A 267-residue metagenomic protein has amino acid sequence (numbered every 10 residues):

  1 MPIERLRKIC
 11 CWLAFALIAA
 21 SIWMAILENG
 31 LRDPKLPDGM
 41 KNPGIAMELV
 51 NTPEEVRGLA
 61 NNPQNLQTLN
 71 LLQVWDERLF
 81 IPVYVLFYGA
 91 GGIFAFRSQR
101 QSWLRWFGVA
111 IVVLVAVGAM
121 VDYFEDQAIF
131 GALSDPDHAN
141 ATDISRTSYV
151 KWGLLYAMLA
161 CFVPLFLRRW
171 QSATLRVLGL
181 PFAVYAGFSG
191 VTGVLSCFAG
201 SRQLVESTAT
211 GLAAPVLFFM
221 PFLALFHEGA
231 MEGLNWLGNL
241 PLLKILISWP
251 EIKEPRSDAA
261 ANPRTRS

Functional and structural regions predicted by a protein language model:
L6-M40: N-terminal signal-anchor transmembrane alpha helix
C11, I93, Q99-V117, L175-F182: Interfacial segments of alpha-helical transmembrane regions
G30-L72: Extracytosolic (periplasmic/ER-lumenal) interhelical loops and adjacent juxtamembrane/interface segments of multi-pass
L71-L86, D143-A157: Membrane-interface loop-to-helix entry segments
E125-I129, S145-R168: Alpha-helical transmembrane segments of helical membrane proteins, especially in multi-pass transport, channel
D126-T142, A199-L204: Interfacial helix-loop-helix junctions of multi-pass membrane proteins
V163-Y185: Membrane-helix boundary/juxtamembrane motif in polytopic membrane proteins
V184-E251: C-terminal transmembrane-bundle signature of multipass membrane proteins, characterized by strong activation on
